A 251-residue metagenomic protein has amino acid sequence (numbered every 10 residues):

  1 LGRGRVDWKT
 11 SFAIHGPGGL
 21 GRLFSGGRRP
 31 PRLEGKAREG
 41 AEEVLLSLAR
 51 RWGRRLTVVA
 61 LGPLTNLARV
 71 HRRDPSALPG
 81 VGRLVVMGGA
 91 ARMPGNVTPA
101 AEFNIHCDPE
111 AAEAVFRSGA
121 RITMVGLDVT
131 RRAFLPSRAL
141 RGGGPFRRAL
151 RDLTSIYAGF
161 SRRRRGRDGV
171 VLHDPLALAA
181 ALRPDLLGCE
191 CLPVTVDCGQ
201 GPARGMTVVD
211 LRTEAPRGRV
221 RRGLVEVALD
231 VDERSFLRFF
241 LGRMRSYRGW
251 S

Functional and structural regions predicted by a protein language model:
L1-R51, R222-V231, F236-R245, S251: Metal-dependent C-N hydrolase catalytic cores
G2, I14, A60, V86 (+1 more regions): Short glycine/serine/threonine-biased micro-segments
W8-T10, N96-V97, L135-R138: Short, well-ordered secondary-structure micro-motifs
H15-P17, E39, R83-V85, R147-D152: Short hydrophobic/aromatic-rich motifs at helix boundaries and adjacent loops
H15-P17, N66, H173: Histidine-centered active-site/metal-ligand motif
G27-R132: Active-site histidine-anchored catalytic micro-motif
H106-E110, I122-S251: Conformational coupling and interaction surfaces
